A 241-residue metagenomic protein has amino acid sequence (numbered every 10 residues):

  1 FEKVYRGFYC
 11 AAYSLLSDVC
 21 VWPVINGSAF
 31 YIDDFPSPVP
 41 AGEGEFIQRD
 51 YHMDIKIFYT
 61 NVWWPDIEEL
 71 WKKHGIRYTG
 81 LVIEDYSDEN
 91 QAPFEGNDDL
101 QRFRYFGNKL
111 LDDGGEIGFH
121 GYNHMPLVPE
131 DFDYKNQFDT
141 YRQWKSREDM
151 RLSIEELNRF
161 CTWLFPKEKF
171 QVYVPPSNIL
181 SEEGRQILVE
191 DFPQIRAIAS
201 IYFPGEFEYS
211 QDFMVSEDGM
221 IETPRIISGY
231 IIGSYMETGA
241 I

Functional and structural regions predicted by a protein language model:
K3-D113: Active-site beta->alpha N-cap acidic-glycine motif
G7-I47, E182-I241: C-terminal active-site subregion of NodB/CE4 polysaccharide deacetylases
H52-D54, R102, D139-Y141, I195-A197: Short, surface-exposed linear patches
F58-Y59, K145-S146, S200-F203: Short, surface-exposed, polar/charged, turn-prone segments marking secondary-structure boundaries
K72-E183: Metal-dependent polysaccharide deacetylase catalytic core of the NodB/CE4 family, i.e., the active-site-bearing domain
